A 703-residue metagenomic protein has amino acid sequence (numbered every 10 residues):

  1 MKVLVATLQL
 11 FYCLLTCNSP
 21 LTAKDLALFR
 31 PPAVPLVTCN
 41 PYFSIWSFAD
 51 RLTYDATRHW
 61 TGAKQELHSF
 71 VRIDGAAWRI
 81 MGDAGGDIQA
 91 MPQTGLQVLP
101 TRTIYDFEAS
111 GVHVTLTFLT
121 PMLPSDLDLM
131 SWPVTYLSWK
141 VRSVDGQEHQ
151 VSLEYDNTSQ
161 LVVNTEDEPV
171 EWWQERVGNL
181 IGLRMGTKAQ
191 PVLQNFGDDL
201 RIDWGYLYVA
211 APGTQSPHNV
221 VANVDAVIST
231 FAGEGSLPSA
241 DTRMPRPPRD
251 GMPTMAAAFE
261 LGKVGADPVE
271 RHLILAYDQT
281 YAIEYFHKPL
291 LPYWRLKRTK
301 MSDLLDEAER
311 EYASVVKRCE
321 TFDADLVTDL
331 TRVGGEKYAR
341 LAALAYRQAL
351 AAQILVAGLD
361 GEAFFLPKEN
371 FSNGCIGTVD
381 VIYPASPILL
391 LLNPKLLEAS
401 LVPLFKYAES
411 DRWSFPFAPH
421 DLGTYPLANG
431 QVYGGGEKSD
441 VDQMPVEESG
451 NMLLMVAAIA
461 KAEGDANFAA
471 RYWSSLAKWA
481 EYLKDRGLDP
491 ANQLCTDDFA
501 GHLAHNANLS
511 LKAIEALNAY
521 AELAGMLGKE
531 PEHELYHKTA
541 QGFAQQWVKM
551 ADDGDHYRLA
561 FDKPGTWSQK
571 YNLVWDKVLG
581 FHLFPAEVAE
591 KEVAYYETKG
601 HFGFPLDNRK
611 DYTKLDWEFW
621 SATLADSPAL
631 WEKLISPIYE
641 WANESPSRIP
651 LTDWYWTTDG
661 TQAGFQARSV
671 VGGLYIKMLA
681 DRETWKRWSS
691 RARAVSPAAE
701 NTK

Functional and structural regions predicted by a protein language model:
K24-P32, P124-L129, K140-G377, E398 (+2 more regions): Acidic/polar, glycine-enriched structural segments that form the non-catalytic walls/loops of the carbohydrate-binding
R30-L52, A56-R58, M452, L527 (+2 more regions): C-terminal capping/lid segments that line or modulate ligand- or cofactor-binding pockets
C39-S110, W132, F196-E234: An extended acidic
S44-A49, S69, F107, S138-S143 (+9 more regions): Well-ordered alpha-helical scaffold segments within catalytic/enzyme domains
T115-L116, A339-G358, G377, S410-F417 (+6 more regions): Aromatic-lined, polymer-binding surfaces characteristic of secreted/periplasmic polysaccharide-degrading enzymes
L180-S239, A345, E369-V381, P387-P394 (+10 more regions): Extended ligand-binding clefts on enzyme/binding-domain cores
L296-V316, G374-D489, N506-A524: Aromatic-rich carbohydrate-recognition surfaces in CAZymes
L304, V315, L341, K395-E409 (+6 more regions): Extended, well-ordered alpha-helical scaffold segments
